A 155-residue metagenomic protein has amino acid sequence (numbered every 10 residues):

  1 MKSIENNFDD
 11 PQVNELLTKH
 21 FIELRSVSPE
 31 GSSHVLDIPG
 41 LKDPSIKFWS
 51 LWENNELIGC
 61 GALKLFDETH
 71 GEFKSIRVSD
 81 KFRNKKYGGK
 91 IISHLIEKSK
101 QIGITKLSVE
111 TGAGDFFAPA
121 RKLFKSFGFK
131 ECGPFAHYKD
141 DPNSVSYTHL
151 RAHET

Functional and structural regions predicted by a protein language model:
E5-H70, K74, S79, K98 (+1 more regions): Acetyl-CoA-dependent GNAT
I46, P142-S146: Short hydrophobic/aromatic beta-strand or adjacent loop that forms the aromatic wall/cage of a ligand/substrate-binding
I76-R83, A113: A short, internal acetyl-CoA/4′-phosphopantetheine-binding micro-motif in the GNAT/acyltransferase core
N84-E97: Conserved acetyl-CoA-binding loop-helix of GNAT-fold acetyltransferases
S99-T111: Conserved GNAT acetyl-CoA-binding A-motif
G114-G133, D141: Conserved active-site alpha-helix within GNAT-family acetyltransferase domains
T148-T155: Conserved small/polar residues in nucleotide/adenosyl-binding loops
